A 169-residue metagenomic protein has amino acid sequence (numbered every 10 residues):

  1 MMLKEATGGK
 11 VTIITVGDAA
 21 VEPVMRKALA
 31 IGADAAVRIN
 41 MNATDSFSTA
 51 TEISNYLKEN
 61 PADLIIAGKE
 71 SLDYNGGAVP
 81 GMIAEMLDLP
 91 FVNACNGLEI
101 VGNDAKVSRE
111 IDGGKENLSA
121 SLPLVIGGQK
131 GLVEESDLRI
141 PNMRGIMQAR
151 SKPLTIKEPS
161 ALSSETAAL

Functional and structural regions predicted by a protein language model:
M1-L169: N-terminal glycine-rich FAD/FM-binding segment characteristic of electron-transfer flavoproteins
